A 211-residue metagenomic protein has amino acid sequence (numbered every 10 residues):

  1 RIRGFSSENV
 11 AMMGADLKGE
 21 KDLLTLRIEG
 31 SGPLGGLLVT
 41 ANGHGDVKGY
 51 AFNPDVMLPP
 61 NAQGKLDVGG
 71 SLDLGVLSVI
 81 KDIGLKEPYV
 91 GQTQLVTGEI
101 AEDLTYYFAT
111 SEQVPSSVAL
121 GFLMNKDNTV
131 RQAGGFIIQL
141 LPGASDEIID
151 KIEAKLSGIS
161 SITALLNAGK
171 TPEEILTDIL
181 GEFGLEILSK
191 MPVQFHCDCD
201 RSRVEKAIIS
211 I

Functional and structural regions predicted by a protein language model:
R1-S189: Interaction interfaces in information-processing and related assembly proteins
P192-H196, E205: Residues immediately within or flanking Cys/His clusters that coordinate Zn2+ in small zinc-binding modules
R201-I211: Iron-sulfur (Fe-S) cluster-binding segments and ferredoxin-like electron-carrier domains, especially [2Fe-2S]
